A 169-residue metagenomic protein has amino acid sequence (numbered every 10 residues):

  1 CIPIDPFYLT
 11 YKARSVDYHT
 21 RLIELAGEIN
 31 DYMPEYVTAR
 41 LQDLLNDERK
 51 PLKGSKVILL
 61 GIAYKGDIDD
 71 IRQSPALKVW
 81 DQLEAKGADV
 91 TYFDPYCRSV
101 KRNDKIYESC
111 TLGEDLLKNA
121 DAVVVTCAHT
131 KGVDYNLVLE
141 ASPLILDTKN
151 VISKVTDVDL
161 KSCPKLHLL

Functional and structural regions predicted by a protein language model:
C1-L169: Structural/interface elements that position substrates and couple domains in central-metabolism enzymes
